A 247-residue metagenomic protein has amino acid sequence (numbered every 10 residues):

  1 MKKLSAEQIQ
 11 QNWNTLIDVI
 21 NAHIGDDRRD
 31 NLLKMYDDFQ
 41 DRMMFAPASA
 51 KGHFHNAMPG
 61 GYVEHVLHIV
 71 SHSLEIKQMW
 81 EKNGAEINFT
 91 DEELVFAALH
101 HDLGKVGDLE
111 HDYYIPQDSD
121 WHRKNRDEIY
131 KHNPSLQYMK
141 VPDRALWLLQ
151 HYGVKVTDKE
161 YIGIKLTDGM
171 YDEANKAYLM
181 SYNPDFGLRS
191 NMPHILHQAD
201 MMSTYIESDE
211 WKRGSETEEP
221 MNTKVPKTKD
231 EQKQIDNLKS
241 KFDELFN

Functional and structural regions predicted by a protein language model:
M1-K124: Acidic/His-rich, divalent-metal-binding segments that scaffold phosphate/diphosphate chemistry
Q10-N21, R29-D37, Y161, K165 (+4 more regions): Generic detector of well-ordered alpha-helical segments enriched in charged/polar residues, highlighting helical
I24-R28, M44, D172, E207-E210 (+1 more regions): Residue-level signal for secondary-structure boundary elements
H55-M58, E64, I76, I87-W211: Divalent metal-dependent catalytic cores for phosphoryl transfer on phosphate-bearing substrates
S181-N247: Acidic, carboxylate-rich catalytic segments that either coordinate divalent cations
